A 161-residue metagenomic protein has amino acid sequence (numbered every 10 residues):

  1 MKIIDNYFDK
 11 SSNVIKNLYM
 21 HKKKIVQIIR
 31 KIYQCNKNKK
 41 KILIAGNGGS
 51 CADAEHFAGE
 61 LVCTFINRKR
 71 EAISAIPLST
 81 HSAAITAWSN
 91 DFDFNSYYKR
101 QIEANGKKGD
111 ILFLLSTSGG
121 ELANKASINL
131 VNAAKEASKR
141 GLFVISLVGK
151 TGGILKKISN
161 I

Functional and structural regions predicted by a protein language model:
M1-M20: Generic N-terminal amphipathic, Lys/Arg-enriched alpha-helix
N13, K39-K41, E136, R140: Short, surface-exposed connector motifs at secondary-structure boundaries
K16, C35, K41-A45: Hydrophobic alpha-helical transmembrane segments of small proteolipidic membrane proteins, enriched in energy-coupled
Y19-N38: A short, well-structured juxtamembrane/interface segment
H21-I25, S50, A126: Residue-level recognition of alpha-helical structural elements
K41-A58: Glycine/serine-rich anion-binding loops at beta->alpha junctions that coordinate negatively charged ligand groups
E55-I161: Glycine-rich phosphate-binding loops that contact phosphosugars or nucleotide phosphates
